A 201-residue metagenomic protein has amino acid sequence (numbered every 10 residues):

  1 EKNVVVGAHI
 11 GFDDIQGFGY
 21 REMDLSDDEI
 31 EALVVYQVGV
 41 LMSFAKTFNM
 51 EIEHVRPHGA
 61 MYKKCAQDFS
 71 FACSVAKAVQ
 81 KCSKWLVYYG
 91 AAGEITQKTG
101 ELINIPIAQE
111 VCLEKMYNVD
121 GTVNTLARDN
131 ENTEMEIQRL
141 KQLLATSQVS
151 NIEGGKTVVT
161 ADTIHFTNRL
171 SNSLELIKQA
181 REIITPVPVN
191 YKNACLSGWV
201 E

Functional and structural regions predicted by a protein language model:
E1-G7, K46-N49: Acidic (Asp/Glu)-rich catalytic clusters
V6-I10, E53-P57, Y88-G90, I107-V111 (+3 more regions): Hydrophobic faces of well-ordered beta-strands that scaffold small-molecule active sites in alpha/beta enzyme cores
I15-P57: Glycine/small-residue-rich loop that forms an oxyanion/phosphate-binding "nest" at active or ligand-binding sites
G17-E31, C82, G121-N132, V187-N190: Glycine-rich tight-turn/loop motif centered on a GG-T
D68-S74: Charged helix-capping and loop-helix junction motifs
L86, I177-E201: C-terminal domain-boundary segment and adjacent tail
G93-N151, K156-V158: Active-site rim beta-loop-alpha module in soluble metabolic enzymes
L140-I184: C-terminal active-site rim and adjoining tail of enzyme catalytic domains
